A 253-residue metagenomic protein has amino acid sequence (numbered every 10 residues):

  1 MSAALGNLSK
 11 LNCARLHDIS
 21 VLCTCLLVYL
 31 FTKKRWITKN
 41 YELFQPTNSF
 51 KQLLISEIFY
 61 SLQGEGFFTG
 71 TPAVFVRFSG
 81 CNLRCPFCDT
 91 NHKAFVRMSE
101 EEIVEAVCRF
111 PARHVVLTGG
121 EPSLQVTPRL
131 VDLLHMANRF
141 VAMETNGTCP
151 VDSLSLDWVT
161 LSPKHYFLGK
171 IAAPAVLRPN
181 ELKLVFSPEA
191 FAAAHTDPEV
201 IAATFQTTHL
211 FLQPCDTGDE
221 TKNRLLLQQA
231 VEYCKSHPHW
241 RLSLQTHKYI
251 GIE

Functional and structural regions predicted by a protein language model:
A3, L8-C13, I19-F75, R84-F87 (+3 more regions): Flexible, acidic/Gly-rich N-terminal and inter-domain linker regions that tether and position cofactor-handling modules
N7, P72, A94, K183-V185 (+1 more regions): Short N-terminal micro-motifs specific to bacterial/archaeal maturation and metal-cluster initiation sites
C13-A14, C23-C25, C108, C149 (+2 more regions): Generic recognition of cysteine residues
E42, S49-F50, I55-S56, S61-F68 (+6 more regions): Short, well-ordered helical secondary-structure segments
N48, S56-Y60, P72-F75, L83-D157: Conserved Radical SAM active-site core
S123-E253: Conserved AdoMet/S-adenosylmethionine-binding subsite of the radical SAM
